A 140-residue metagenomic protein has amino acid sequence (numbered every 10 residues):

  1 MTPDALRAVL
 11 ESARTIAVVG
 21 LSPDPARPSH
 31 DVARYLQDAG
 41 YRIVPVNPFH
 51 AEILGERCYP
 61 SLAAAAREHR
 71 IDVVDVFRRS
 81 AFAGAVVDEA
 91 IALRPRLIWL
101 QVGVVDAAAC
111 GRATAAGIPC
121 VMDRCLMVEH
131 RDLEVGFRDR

Functional and structural regions predicted by a protein language model:
M1-T2, E52-G84: Glycine-rich, highly charged phosphate/nucleotide-binding loops
A17-V19: Conserved beta-strand elements of the Class I
S22-R27, R34-L54: NAD(P)-binding Rossmann-fold cofactor-contacting core
Y41, L93-L97, A116-I118: A short helix->loop->beta-strand "cap" motif at the edges of active sites that frequently abuts
V44-N47, I98-V102: Short internal beta-strands
F82-W99: Rossmann-fold NAD(P) dinucleotide-binding segment
V102-H130, V135-G136: Rossmann-fold NAD(P)-binding glycine/threonine-rich loop
